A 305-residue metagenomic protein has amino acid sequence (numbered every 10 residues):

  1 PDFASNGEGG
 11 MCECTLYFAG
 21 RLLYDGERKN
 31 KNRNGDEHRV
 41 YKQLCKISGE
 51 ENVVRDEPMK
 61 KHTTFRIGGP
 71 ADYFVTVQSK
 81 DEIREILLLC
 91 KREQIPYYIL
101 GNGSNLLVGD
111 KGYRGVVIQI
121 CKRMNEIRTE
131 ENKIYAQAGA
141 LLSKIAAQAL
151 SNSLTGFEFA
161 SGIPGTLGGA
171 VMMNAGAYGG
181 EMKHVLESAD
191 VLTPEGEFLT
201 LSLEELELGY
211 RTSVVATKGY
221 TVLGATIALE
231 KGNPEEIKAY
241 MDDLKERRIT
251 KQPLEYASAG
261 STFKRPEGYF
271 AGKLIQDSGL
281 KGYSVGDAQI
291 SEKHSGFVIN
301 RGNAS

Functional and structural regions predicted by a protein language model:
D2, Y17, Y24-G26: Short, positively charged and aromatic/hydrophobic N-terminal segments
D2-G10: Extreme N-terminal basic, low-complexity initiation segments that serve as generic localization/processing leaders
C12-C14: Cysteine-centered motifs
E37-L167: Anion-binding (especially nucleotide phosphate/pyrophosphate-binding) glycine-rich loop and adjoining beta-alpha core
V54-R55, L106, L192-S305: Phosphate/pyrophosphate- and phosphate-bearing ligand-binding catalytic cores of soluble enzymes
G68-G69, V75-K80, L107-N125, M172-L203 (+1 more regions): Structural signature of FAD isoalloxazine-binding scaffolds in flavoprotein oxidoreductases
A146, L150-E187, T193, S258 (+1 more regions): A gly/ser-rich beta-alpha-beta helix-loop segment of oxidoreductase catalytic cores
